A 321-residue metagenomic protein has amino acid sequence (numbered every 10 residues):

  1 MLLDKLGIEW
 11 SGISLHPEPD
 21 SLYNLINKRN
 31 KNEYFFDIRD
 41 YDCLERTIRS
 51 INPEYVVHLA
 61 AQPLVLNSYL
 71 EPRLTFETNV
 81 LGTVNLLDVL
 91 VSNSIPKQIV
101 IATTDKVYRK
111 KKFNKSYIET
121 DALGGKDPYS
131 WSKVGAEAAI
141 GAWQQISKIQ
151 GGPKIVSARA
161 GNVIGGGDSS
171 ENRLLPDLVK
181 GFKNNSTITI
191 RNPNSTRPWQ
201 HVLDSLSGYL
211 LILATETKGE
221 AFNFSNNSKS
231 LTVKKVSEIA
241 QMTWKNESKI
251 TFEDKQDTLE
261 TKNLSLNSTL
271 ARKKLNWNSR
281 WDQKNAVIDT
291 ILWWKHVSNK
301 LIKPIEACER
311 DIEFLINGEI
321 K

Functional and structural regions predicted by a protein language model:
M1-A160, F314: N-terminal Rossmann-like NAD(P)+-binding domain of SDR-like oxidoreductases, especially those catalyzing
E18, R39, V107-Y108, V163-G165 (+3 more regions): Conserved sequence/active-site signature of Rossmann-fold short-chain dehydrogenase/reductase
R39, L70, T78-L81, D127 (+7 more regions): Residue-level signal for the nucleotide or nucleotide-sugar donor/cofactor binding architecture
N85, G135, A139, S157 (+5 more regions): Substrate-positioning beta->alpha
N93, V134, G151, V163-P176 (+5 more regions): Glycine/proline-rich active-site loop of Rossmann-fold NAD(P)-dependent oxidoreductases
N192, G219-F222, L231-S237, K245-N263 (+2 more regions): C-terminal "lid/loop" region of Rossmann-like NAD(P)-dependent oxidoreductases
V202, A221, K234, Q256-N278 (+2 more regions): Conserved C-terminal active-site "lid" loop/helix of NAD(P)H-dependent oxidoreductases that clamps the redox cofactor
Q283-K321: Amphipathic terminal alpha-helices
